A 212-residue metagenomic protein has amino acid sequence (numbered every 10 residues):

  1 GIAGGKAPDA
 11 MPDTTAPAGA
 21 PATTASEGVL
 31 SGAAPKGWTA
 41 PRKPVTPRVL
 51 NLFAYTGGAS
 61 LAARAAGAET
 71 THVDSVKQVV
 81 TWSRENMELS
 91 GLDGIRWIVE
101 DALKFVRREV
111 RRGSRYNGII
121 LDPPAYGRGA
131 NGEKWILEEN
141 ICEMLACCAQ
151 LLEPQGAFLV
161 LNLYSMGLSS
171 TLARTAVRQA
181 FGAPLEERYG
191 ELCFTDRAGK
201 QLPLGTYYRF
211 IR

Functional and structural regions predicted by a protein language model:
G1-K6, A18, A22-E27, P35: SAM-dependent Rossmann-like transferase core, predominantly class I methyltransferases with a strong bias toward
T46-L52: Conserved class I S-adenosyl-L-methionine
T56-A68: Conserved SAM-binding loop of SAM-dependent methyltransferases across substrates and taxa, primarily the Class I
E69-D74: Conserved SAM-binding motif I beta-strand of class I
V79, V99, N117-C147: Mobile active-site "lid"/loop adjacent to the S-adenosyl-L-methionine
T81-R115: S-adenosyl-L-methionine
L152-F158: Short glycine-dipeptide loop
F158-R212: C-terminal catalytic and target-recognition region of SAM-dependent MTase-like enzymes, primarily methyltransferases
